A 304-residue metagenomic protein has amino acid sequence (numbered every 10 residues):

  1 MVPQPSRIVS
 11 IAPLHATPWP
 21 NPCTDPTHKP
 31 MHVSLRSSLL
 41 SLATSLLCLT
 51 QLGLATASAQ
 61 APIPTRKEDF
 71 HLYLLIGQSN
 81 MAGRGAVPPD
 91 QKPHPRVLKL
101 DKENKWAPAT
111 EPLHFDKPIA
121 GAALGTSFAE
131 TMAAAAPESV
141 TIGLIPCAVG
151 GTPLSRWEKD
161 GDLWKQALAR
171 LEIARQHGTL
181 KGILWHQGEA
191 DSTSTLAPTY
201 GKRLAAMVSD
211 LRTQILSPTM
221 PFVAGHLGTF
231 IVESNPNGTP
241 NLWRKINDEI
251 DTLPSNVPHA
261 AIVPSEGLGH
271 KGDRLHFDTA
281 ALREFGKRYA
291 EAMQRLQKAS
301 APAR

Functional and structural regions predicted by a protein language model:
V2-I11: Extreme N-terminal basic, low-complexity initiation segments that serve as generic localization/processing leaders
V33-L42: Twin-arginine (Tat) signal peptide motif
S41-G53: Bacterial N-terminal signal peptides
A55-A59: Boundary at the C-terminal end of the N-terminal hydrophobic targeting segment
Q60-R304: Cell-envelope and extracellular/periplasmic
